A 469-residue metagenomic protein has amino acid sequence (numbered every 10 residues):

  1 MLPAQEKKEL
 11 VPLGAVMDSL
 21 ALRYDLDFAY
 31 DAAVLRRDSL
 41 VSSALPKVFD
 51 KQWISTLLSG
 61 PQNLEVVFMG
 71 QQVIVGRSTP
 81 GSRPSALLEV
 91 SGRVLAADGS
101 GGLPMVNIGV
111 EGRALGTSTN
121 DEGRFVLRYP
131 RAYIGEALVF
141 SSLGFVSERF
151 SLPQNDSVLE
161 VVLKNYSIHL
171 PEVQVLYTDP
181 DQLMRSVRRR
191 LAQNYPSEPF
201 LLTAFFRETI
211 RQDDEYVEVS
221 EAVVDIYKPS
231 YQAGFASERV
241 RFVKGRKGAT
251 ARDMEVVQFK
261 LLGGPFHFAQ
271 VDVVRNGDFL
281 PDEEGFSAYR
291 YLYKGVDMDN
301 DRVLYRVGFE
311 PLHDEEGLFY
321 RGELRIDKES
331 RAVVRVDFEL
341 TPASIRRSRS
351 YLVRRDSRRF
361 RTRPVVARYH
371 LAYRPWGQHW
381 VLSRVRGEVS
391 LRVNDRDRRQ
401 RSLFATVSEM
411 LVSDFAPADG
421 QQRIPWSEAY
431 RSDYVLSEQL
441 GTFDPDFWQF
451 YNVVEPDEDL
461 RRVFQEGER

Functional and structural regions predicted by a protein language model:
L2-R83, G116-S118: N-terminal export/assembly leaders
M17, A21-Y24, V73-L87, S91-L95 (+3 more regions): Short, acidic, small-residue-rich periplasmic hinge/interaction motif at the N-terminus of Gram-negative outer-membrane
S42, E122-Y129: Short, surface-exposed beta-strand/beta-hairpin micro-motifs centered on an aromatic residue
F49, S100-L103, V126-G135: Short Pro-Gly-centered beta-turn/loop motif in secreted/extracellular proteins
S59-L64, A137-F150: A short, solvent-exposed loop/turn motif at the edges and junctions of modular extracellular/periplasmic domains
R113-R124: Short, acidic Ser/Thr/Gly-rich low-complexity loop/linker segments typical of extracellular and cell-surface proteins
L159-Y289, N300-R302, V353, R358-R469: Surface-exposed, low-complexity/disordered segments and acidic/polar micro-motifs at processing/linker regions
G277-K328, A332-L340, P375, W380: Extended beta-strand-rich segments in extracellular/periplasmic secretory proteins, especially within noncatalytic
